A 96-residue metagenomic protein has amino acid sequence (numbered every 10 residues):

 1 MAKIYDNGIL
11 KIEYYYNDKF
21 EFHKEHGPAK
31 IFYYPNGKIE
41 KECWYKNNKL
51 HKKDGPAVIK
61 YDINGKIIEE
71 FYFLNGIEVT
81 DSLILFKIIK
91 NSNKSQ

Functional and structural regions predicted by a protein language model:
M1-Q96: Glycine/tyrosine- and acidic-biased, solvent-exposed loop/turn segments at the edges of beta-strands
